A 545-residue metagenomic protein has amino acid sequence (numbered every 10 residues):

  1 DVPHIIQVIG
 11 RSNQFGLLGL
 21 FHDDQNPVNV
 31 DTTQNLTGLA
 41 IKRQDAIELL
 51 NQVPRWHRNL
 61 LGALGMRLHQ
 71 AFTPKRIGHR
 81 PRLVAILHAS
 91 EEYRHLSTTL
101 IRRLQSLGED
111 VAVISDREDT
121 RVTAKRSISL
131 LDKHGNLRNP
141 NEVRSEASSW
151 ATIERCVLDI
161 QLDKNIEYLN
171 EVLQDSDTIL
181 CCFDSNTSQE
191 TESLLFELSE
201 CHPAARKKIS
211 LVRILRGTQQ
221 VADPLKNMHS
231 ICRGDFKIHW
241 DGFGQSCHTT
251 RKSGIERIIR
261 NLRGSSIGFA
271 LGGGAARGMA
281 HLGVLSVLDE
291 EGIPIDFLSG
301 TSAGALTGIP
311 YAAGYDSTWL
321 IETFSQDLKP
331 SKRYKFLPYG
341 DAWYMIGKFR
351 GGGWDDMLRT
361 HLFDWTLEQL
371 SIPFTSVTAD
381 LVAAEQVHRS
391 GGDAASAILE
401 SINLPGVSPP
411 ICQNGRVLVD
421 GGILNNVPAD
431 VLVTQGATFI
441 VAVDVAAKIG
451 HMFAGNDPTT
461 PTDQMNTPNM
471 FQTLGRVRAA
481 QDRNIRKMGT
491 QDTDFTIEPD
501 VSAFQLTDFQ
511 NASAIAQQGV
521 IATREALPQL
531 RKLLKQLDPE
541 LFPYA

Functional and structural regions predicted by a protein language model:
D1-N35: Cyclic nucleotide-binding regulatory domains
Q25-P27, Q44-H79: A small-molecule sensor/coupling module
R80-L107, R117: Glycine-rich phosphate-binding P-loop
A112-Q174, A342, G351, E368 (+2 more regions): P-loop/Walker-type NTP enzyme "switch/lid" segment
T152, I160-K237, G436: Conserved catalytic-core segment of NTP-binding enzymes
K207-I209, R213-K252, I267, S317-H361 (+5 more regions): Non-catalytic peripheral regions of patatin-like phospholipases
H248-L298: Helix-rich "cap/lid" substructures immediately adjacent to catalytic or cofactor-binding pockets
G272, P294-A313: Catalytic nucleophile loop
